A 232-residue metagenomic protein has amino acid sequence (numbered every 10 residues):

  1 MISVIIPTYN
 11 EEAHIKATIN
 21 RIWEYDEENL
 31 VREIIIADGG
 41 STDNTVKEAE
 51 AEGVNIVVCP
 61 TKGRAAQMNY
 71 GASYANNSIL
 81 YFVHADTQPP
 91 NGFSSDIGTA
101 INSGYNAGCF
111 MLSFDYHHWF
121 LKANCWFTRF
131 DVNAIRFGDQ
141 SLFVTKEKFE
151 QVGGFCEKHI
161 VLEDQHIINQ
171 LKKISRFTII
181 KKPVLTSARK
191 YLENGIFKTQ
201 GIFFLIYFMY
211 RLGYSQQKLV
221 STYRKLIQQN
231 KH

Functional and structural regions predicted by a protein language model:
I6, I19-N20, L30-G40, V57: Short beta-strand/loop segment that forms part of the nucleotide-sugar
E11-D26: Short, well-formed alpha-helical segments that are part of the catalytic scaffolds of diverse glycosyltransferases
D38-V46, T87: A conserved acidic beta->alpha catalytic loop
C59-A75: Glycine-rich, basic loop-to-helix element that forms the pyrophosphate-binding segment of sugar-nucleotide handling
L80: Short aromatic/hydrophobic "clamp" motif used to bind/position activated sugar donors
N91-W119: Conserved donor NDP-sugar-binding/catalytic core segment of glycosyltransferases
V161-I167: Acidic donor-binding loop at a coil-to-helix junction in glycosyltransferase catalytic cores that engages
K172-H232: Hydrophobic helical membrane-anchoring modules
